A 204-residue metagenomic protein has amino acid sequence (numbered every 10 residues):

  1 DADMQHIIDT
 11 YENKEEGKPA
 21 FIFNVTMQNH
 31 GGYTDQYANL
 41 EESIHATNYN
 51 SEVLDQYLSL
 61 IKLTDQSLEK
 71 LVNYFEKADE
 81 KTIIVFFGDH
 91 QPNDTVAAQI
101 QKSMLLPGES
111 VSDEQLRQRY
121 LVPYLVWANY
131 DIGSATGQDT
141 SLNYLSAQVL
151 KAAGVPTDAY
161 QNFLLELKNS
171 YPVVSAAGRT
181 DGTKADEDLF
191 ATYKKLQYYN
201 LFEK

Functional and structural regions predicted by a protein language model:
D1-K204: Solvent-exposed soluble domains appended to multi-pass membrane proteins
